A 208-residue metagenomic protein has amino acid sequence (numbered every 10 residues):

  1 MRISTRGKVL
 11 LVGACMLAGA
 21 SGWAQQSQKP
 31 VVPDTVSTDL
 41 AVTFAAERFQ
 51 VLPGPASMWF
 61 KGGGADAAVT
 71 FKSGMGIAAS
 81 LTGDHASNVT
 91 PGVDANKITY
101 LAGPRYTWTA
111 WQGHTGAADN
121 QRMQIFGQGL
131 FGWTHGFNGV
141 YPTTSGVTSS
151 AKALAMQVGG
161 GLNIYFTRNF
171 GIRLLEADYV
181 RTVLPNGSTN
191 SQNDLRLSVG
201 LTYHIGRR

Functional and structural regions predicted by a protein language model:
M1-L11: Bacterial N-terminal signal peptides that target proteins for export
L10-G19: Bacterial N-terminal signal peptides
G22-F71, F131, S198-R208: Short glycine/proline- and aromatic-enriched beta-strand/turn motifs that initiate or cap beta-hairpins
V32-D34, S57-W59, D94-N96, D119-M123 (+3 more regions): A generic structural micro-feature
L40-A46, A79-G83, G127-W133, G160-L162 (+1 more regions): Transmembrane beta-barrel strands of outer-membrane/channel proteins
Q50-P53, S87-G92, P142-S149, V183-T189: Extracellular loop and loop/strand-boundary signature of outer-membrane beta-barrel proteins
D66-S145, A153, L195-H204, R208: Gram-negative (and chloroplast) outer-membrane scaffold detector with strong preference for beta-barrel transmembrane
T167-R208: Predominantly the C-terminal beta-signal and adjacent terminal strand-loop region of outer-membrane beta-barrel
